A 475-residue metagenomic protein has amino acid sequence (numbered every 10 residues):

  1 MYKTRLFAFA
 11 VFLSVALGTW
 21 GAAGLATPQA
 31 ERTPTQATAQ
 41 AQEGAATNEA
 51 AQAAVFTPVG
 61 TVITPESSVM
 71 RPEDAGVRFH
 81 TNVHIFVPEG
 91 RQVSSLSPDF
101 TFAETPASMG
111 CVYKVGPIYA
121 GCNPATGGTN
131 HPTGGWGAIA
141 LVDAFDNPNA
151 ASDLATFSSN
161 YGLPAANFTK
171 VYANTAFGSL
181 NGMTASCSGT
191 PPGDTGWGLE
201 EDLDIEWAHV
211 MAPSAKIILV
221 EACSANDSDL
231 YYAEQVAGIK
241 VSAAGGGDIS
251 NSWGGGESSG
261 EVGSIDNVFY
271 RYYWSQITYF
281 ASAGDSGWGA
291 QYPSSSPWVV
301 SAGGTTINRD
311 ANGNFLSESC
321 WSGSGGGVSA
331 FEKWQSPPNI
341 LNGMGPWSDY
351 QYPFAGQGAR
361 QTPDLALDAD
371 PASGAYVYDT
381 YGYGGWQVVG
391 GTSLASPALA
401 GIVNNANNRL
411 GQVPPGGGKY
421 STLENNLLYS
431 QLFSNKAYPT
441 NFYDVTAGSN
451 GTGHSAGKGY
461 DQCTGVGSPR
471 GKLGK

Functional and structural regions predicted by a protein language model:
M1, Y161-L163, A302: A signal for specific C-terminal beta-sheet/loop modules enriched in small/flexible residues with GP/PG/PP motifs
M1-F9: Bacterial N-terminal signal peptides that target proteins for export
T4-R5, E200, L365-L367: A composition-driven signal for long, intrinsically disordered, charge-rich low-complexity tracts
F12-V15, W20-E221, D248, S252 (+4 more regions): N-terminal zymogen propeptides
M211, A215, L219-K475: Extracellular protease catalytic domains of secreted zymogens
